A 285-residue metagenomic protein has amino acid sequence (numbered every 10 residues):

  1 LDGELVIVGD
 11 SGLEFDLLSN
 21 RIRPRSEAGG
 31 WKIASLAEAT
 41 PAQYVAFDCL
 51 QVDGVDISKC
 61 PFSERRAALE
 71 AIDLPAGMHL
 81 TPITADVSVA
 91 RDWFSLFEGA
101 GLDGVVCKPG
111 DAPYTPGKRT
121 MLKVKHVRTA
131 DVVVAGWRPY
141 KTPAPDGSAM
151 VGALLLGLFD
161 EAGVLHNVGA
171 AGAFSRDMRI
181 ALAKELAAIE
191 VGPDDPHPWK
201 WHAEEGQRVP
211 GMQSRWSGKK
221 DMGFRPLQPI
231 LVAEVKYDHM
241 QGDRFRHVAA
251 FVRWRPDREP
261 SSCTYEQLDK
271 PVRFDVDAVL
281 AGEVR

Functional and structural regions predicted by a protein language model:
L1-R285: Catalytic cores of nucleic-acid ligases and guanylyltransferases
